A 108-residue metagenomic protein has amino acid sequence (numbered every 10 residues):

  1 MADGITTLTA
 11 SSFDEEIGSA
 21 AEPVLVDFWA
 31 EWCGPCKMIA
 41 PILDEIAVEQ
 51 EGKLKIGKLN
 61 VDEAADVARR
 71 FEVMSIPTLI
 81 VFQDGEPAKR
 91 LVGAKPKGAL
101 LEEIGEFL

Functional and structural regions predicted by a protein language model:
M1-L25, W29-K55, E63-L108: Proteins that catalyze or organize thiol-disulfide redox chemistry and the adjacent proteostasis machinery handling
K58: Conserved residues in the N-terminal Rossmann fold of short-chain dehydrogenase/reductase
